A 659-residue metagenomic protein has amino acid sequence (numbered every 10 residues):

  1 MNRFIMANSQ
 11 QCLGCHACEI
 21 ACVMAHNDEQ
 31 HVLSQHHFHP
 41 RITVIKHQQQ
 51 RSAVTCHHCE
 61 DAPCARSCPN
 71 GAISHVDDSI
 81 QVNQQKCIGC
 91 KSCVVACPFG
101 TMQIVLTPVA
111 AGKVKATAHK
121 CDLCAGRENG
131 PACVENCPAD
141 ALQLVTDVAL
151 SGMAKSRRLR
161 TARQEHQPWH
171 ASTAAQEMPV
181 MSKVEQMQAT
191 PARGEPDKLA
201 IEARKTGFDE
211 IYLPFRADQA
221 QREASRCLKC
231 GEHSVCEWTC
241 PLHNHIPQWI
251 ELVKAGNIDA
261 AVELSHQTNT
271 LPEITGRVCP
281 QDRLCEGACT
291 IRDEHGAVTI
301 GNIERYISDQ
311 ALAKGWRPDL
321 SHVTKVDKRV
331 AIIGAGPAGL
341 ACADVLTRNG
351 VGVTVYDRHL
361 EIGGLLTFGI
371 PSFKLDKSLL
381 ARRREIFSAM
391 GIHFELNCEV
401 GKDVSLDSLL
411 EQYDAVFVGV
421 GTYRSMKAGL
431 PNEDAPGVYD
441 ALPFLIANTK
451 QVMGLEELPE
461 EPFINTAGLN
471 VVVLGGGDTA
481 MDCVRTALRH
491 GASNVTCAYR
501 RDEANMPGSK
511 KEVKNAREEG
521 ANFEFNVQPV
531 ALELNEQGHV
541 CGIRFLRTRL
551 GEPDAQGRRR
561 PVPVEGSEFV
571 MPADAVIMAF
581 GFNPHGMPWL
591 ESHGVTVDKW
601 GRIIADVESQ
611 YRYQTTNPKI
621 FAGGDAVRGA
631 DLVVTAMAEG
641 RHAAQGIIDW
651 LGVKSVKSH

Functional and structural regions predicted by a protein language model:
N2, D28-R66, Q84-K86, S92-Q188 (+10 more regions): Flanking helices and flexible, charged tails adjoining ferredoxin-like Fe-S electron-transfer domains in multi-subunit
I5-A21, A25, Q49-G71, Q81-G100 (+6 more regions): Cysteine-centered iron-sulfur cluster-binding motifs in ferredoxin-type domains/subunits of redox enzymes
Q188-D197, I201-L213, H243-A255, L264-H266 (+11 more regions): Beta1-alpha1 glycine-rich phosphate/pyrophosphate-binding loop at the start of Rossmann-like nucleotide-binding domains
W249, I274-T275, D282-I333, N349 (+3 more regions): FAD-binding core/adjacent interface of flavoenzyme oxidoreductases
L396-S408, N526-G538, R549-G551: A conserved short coil-to-beta-strand element within the FAD-binding core of flavoproteins
D434-G468, P553-A630: FAD-site-proximal beta/loop scaffold in flavoenzymes
I464-R501, R560-V564, F569-A575, F582-N583 (+3 more regions): Long hydrophobic segments that form regular secondary structure
C483, A626-V653: A conserved FAD-binding loop/helix module that cradles the flavin
